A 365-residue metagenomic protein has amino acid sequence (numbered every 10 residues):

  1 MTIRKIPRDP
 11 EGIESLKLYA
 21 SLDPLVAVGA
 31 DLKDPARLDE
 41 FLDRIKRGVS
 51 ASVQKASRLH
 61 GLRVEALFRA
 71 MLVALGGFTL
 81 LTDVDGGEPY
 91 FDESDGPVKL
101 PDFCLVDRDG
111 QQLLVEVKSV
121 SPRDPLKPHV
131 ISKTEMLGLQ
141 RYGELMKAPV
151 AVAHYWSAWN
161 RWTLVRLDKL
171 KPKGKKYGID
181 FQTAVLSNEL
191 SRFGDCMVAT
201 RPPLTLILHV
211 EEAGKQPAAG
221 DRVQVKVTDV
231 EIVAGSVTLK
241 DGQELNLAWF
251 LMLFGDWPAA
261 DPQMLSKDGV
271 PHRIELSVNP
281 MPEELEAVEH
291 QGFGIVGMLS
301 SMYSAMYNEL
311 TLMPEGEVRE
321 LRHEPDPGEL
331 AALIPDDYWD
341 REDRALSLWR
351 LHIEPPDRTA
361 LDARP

Functional and structural regions predicted by a protein language model:
T2-L16, P24-E88, L145, C196-L204 (+1 more regions): Acidic-basic catalytic patches of nuclease active cores, encompassing PD-(D/E)XK and other metal-cofactor nuclease
Q54-S57, F91-S94, P122-I131: Short, flexible/disordered intra-domain loops and linkers
L72, P101-L105, D109-R123: Conserved catalytic cores of phosphodiester-cleaving nucleases, focusing on short active-site segments
L80-T82, L114-E116, P149-Y155: A structural signal for short, well-ordered beta-strand segments and their strand-loop junctions that often border
T82-D109, A213: Active-site metal-binding core of divalent-cation-utilizing nuclease and nuclease-like domains
S119-M146: Mg2+/Mn2+-dependent nuclease catalytic core
Q140-K169: Nucleic-acid nuclease catalytic cores
V165-E342, L346: Long, charge-rich C-terminal accessory regions
